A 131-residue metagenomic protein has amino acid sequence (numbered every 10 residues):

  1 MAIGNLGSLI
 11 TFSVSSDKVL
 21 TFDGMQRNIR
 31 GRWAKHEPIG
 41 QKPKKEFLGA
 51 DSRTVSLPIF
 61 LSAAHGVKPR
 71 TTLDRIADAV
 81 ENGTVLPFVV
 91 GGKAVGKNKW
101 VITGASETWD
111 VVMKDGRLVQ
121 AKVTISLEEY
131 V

Functional and structural regions predicted by a protein language model:
M1-V131: Compositionally biased, intrinsically disordered low-complexity segments enriched in polar/Pro/Gly and often Gln
